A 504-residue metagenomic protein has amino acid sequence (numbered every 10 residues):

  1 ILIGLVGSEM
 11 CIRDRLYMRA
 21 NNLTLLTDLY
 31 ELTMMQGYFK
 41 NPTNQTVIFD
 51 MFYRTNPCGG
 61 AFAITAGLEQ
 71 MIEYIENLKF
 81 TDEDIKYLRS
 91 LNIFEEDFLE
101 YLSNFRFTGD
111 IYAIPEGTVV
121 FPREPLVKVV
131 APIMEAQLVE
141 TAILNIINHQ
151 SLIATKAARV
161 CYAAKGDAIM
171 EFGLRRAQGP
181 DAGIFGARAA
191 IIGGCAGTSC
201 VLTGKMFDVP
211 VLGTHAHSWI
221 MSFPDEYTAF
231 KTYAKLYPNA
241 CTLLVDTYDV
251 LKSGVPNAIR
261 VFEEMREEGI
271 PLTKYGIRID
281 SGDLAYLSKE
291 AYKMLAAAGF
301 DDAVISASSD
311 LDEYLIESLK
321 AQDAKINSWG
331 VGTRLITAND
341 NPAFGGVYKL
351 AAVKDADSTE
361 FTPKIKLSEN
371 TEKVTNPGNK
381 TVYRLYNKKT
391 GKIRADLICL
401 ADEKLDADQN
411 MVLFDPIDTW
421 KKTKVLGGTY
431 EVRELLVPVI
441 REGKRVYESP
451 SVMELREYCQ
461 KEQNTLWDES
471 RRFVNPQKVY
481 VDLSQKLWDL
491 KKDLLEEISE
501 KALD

Functional and structural regions predicted by a protein language model:
I1-D14: Single conserved hydrophobic/aromatic residue that forms the stacking wall/gate of nucleotide- or nucleobase-binding
V6, L272, A324: Structured loop/turn residues at beta-strand edges in well-structured enzyme cores
V6, P115, F121-P122, V432-E434: Residue-level recognition of short, solvent-exposed, well-ordered loop/turn junctions that link secondary-structure
R13-Q45, F49, C58-G60, T65 (+3 more regions): Gly/Ser/Thr/Ala-enriched C-terminal appendages of enzymes
R13-T46, R54-P57, I93-F94, L99-F121 (+6 more regions): Buried, small/hydrophobic-residue-enriched core segments of structured protein domains
T43, V47-S103: N-terminal, Lys/Arg-enriched amphipathic/low-complexity engagement segments that precede the first folded domain
K86-Y87, T155-R159, G173, R471-Q477: Short coil/turn segments at secondary-structure boundaries
L212, I277, I305, N327-W329: Hydrophobic residues within beta-strands of alpha/beta enzymes
